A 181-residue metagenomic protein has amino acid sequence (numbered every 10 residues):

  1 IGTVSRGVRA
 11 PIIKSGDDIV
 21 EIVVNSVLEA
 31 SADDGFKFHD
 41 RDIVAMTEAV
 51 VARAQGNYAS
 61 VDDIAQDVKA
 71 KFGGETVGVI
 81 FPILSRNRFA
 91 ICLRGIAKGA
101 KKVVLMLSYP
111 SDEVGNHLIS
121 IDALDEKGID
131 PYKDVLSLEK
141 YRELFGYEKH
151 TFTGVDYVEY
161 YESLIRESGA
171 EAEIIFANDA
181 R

Functional and structural regions predicted by a protein language model:
I1-R181: N-terminal and secondary-structure boundary signal
